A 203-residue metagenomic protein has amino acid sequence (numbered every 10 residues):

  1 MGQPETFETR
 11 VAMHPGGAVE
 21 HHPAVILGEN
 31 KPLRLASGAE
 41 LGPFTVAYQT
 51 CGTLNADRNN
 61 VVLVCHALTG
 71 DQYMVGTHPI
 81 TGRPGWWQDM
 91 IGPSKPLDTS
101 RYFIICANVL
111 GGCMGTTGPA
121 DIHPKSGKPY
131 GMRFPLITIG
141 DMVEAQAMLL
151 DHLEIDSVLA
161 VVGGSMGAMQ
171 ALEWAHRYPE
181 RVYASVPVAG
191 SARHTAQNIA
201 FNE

Functional and structural regions predicted by a protein language model:
G2-E203: Ligand-binding pocket scaffold of soluble enzyme catalytic domains
